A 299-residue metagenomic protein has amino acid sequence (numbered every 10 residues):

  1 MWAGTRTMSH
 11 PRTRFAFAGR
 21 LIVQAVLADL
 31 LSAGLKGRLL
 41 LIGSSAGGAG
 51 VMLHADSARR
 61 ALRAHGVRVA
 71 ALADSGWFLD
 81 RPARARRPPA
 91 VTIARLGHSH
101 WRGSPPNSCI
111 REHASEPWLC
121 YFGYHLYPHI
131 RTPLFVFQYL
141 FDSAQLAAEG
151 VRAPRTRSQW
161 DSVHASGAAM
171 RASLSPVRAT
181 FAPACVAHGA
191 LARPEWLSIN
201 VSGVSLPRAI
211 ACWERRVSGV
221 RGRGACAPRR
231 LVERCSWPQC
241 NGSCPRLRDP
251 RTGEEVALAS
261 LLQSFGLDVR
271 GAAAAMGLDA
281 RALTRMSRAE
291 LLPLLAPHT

Functional and structural regions predicted by a protein language model:
M1-H298: C-terminal His-loop and adjacent cap/lid subdomain of alpha/beta-hydrolase
